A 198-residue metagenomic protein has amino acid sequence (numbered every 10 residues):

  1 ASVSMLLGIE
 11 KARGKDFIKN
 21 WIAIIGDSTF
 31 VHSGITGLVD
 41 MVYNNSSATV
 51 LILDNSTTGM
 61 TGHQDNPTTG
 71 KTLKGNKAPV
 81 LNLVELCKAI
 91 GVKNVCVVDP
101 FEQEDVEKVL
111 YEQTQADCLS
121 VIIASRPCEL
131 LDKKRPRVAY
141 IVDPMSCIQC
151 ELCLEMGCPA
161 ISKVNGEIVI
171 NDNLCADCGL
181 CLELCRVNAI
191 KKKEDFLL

Functional and structural regions predicted by a protein language model:
A1-I123, K134-R135: Thiamine diphosphate
L6, E10, I25-T29, C118 (+6 more regions): Generic hydrophobic/packing signal
E10, E85, E102-E107, E112 (+6 more regions): Glutamate identity and glutamate-enriched acidic tracts
S28-V31, T72-K77, C96-P100, Y140-I148 (+2 more regions): Hydrophobic alpha-helical scaffolding
Y43-N44, K71, V142-D143, D195-F196: Alpha-helix boundary/interfacial micro-motifs
E112-K163: Glycine/aspartate-rich loop-and-adjacent alpha/beta segment that forms the canonical ThDP
R126, I148-V169, L180-L198: Iron-sulfur cluster-binding cysteine motifs and their immediate structural context in ferredoxin-like electron-transfer
